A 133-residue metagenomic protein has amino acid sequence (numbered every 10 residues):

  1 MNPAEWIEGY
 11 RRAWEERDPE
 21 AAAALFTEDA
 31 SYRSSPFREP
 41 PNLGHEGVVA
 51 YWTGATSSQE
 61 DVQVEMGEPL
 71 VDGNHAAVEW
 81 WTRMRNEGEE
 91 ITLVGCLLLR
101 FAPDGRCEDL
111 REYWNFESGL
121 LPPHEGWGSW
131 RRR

Functional and structural regions predicted by a protein language model:
M1-E28, G128-R133: Short, low-complexity N-terminal intrinsically disordered segments enriched in polar/charged residues
N2, T53-R133: A beta-strand edge to alpha-helix "cap/lid" segment located at domain peripheries
P3, I7, H45-V48, T92: A structural signal for well-ordered alpha-helical scaffolds and beta->alpha junctions
I7-Y10, W14, F26, V48 (+3 more regions): Hydrophobic alpha-helical core bundles mediating ligand binding, dimerization, or RNAP-core interactions
Y10, A22-A23, A30, G44 (+5 more regions): Hydrophobic pocket/interface hotspot
E16, E20-G73: A solvent-exposed, acidic/Ser-Thr-rich amphipathic alpha-helical stretch
